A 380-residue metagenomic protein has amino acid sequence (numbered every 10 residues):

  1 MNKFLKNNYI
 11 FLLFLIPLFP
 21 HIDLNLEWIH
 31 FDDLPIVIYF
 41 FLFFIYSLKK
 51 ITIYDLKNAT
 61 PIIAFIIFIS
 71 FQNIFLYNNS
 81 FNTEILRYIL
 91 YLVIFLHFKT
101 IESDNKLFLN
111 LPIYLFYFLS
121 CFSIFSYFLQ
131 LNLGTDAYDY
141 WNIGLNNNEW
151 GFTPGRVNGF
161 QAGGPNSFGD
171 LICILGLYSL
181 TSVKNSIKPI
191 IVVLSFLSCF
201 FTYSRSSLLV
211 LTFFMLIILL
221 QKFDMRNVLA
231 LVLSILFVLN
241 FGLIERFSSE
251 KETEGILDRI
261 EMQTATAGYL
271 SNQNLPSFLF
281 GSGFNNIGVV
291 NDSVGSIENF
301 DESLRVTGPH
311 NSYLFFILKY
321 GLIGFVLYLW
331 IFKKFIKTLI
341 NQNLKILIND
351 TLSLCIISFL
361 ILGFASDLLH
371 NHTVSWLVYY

Functional and structural regions predicted by a protein language model:
M1-K50, F65-F75, F359: N-terminal signal-anchor transmembrane segment
N2-K3, I36-I51, C173-S182, I323-N343: Hydrophobic, aromatic-rich transmembrane alpha-helices and their immediate juxtamembrane boundary segments
I38-F44, T351-Y380: Transmembrane alpha-helices of multi-pass inner-membrane enzymes
L56, T60, T100, N185-K188 (+4 more regions): Hydrophobic transmembrane alpha-helices and their immediate junctions
T60-I67, Y77-I101, L111-F116: Aromatic-anchored transmembrane helix interface
L109-Y138, F152, G159-Y203, S207-Q221: Alpha-helical transmembrane segments of multi-pass inner-membrane proteins
F125-Q130, L219-I256, G268-L275, F284: A membrane-periplasm/extracellular boundary helix in multi-pass inner-membrane enzymes that assemble envelope glycans
E250-Y320: Long extracytoplasmic/lumenal interhelical loops at the membrane interface of multi-pass membrane proteins
